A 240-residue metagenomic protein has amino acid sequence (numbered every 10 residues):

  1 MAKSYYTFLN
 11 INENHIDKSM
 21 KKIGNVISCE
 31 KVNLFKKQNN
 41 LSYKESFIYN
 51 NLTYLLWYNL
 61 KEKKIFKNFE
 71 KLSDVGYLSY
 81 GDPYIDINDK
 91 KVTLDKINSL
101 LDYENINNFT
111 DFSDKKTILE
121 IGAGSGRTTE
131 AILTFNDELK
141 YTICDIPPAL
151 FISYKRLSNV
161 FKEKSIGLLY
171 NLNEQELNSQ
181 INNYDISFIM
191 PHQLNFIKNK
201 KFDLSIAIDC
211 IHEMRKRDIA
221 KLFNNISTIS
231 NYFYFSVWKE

Functional and structural regions predicted by a protein language model:
M1-S113: Conserved Class I S-adenosyl-L-methionine-dependent methyltransferase catalytic core
D114-G124: Conserved class I S-adenosyl-L-methionine
S125-N136: Conserved SAM-binding loop of SAM-dependent methyltransferases across substrates and taxa, primarily the Class I
L157-K198: S-adenosyl-L-methionine
S205-I206: Hydrophobic beta-strand segment of the Class I
E213-I226: A short, conserved alpha-helix within the catalytic core of class I
S230-E240: Conserved beta-strand signature within the Rossmann-like core of class I S-adenosyl-L-methionine
